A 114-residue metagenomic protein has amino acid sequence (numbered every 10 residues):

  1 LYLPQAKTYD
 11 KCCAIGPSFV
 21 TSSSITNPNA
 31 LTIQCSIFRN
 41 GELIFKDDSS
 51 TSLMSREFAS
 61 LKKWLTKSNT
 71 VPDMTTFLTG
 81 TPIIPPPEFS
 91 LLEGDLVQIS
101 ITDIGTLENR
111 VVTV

Functional and structural regions predicted by a protein language model:
L1-V114: Catalytic-pocket segment enriched in acidic/His residues
